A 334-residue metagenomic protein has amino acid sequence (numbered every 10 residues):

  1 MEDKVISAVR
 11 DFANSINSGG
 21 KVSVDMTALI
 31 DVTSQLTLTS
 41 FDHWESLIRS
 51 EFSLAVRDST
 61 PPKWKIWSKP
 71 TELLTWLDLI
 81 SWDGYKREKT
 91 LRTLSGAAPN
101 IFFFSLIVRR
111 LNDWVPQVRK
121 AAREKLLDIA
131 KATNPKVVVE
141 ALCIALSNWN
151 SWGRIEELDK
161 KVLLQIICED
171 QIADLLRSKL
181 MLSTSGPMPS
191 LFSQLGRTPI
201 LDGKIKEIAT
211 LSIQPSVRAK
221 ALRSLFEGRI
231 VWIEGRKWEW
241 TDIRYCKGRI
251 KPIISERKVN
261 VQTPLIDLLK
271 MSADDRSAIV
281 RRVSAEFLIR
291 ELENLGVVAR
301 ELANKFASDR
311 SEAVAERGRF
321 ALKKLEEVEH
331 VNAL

Functional and structural regions predicted by a protein language model:
M1-A97, N112, R119, E124-I200 (+2 more regions): Extended repeat-based scaffolds of very large eukaryotic assembly and lipid-transport proteins
L74-W76, S105-V108, V138, L175-R177 (+3 more regions): Buried hydrophobic core positions in alpha-solenoid tandem helical repeats
S81-G84, R109-Q117, S212-Q214, M271-I279 (+1 more regions): Short coil/turn segments at helix-helix junctions and helix-capping linkers within large alpha-helical proteins
D83, S277, V283, L295-L334: Eukaryotic acidic, Ser/Thr-rich intrinsically disordered low-complexity regions
K89, L106, A121, S190 (+5 more regions): Alpha-solenoid helical repeat scaffolds
N100-I101, K131-A132, L201, I230-V231 (+2 more regions): Alpha-solenoid helical repeat scaffolds
R229, I233-A299: Intrinsically disordered, low-complexity segments enriched in Gly and acidic/Ser/Thr residues that form flexible
